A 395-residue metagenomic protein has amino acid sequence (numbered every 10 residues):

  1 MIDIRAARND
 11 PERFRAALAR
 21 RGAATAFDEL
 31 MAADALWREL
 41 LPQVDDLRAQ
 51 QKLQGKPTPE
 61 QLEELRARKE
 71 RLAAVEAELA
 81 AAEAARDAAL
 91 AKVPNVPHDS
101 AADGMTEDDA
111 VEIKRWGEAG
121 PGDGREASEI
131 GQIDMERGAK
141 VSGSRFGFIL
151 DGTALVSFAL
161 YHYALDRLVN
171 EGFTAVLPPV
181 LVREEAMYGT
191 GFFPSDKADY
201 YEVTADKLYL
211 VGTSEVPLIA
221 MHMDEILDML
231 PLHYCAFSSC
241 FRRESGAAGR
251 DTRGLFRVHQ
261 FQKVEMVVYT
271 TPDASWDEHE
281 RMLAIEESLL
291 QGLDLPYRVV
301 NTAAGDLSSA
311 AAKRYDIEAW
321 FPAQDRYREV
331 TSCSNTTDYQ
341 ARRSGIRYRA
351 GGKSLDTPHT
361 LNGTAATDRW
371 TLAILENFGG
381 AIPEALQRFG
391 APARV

Functional and structural regions predicted by a protein language model:
M1-A119, Q132: N-terminal alpha-helical targeting/anchoring segments
K114-V395: TRNA-recognition modules of translation machinery and tRNA-sensing kinases, especially anticodon-binding
